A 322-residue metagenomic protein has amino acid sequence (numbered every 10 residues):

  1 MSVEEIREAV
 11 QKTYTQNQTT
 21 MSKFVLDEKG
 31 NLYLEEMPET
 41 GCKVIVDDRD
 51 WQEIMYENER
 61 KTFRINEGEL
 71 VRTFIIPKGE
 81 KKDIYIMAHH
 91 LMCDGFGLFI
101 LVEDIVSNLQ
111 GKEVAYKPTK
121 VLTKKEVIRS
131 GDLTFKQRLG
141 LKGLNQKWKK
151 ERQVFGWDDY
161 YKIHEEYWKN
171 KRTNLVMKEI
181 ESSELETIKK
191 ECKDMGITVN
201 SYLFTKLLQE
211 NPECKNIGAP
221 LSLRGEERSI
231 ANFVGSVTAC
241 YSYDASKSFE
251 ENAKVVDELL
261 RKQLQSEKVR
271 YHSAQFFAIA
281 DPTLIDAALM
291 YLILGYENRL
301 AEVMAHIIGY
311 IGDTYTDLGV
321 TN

Functional and structural regions predicted by a protein language model:
M1-G30, G41, R49-V71, P212-N322: Acyl-thioester-dependent acyl-group transfer interface
M1-S130, K189, N200-S201, T205-I217 (+1 more regions): Non-catalytic N-terminal regions of enzymes
V46-D47, A88, I180-S182, Y241-A245: Short beta-strand-to-loop capping motifs
M92, F96, D104-T187: Non-catalytic, low-complexity flexible loops and terminal extensions
E184-I188, S236-A239: A short small-residue
G196-I197: A short glycine-centered flexible hinge/capping loop motif at secondary-structure junctions
